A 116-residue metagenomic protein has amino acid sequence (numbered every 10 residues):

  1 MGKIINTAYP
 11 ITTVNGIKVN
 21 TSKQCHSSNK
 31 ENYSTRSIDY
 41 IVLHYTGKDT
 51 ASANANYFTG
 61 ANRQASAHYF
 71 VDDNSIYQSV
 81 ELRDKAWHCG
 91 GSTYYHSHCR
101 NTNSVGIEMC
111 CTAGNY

Functional and structural regions predicted by a protein language model:
G2-Y116: Active-site-adjacent loop/helix surface patches within enzyme catalytic domains that shape the substrate-binding cleft
